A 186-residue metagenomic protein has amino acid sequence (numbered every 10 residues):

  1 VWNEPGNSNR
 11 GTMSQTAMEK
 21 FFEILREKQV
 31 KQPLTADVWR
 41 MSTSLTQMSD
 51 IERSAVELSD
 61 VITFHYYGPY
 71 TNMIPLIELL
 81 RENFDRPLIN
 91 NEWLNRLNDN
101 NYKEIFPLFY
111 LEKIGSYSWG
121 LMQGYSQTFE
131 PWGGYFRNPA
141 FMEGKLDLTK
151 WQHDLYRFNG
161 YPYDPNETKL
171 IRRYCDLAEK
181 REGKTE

Functional and structural regions predicted by a protein language model:
V1-T12: Active-site groove signature of glycoside hydrolases
Q15-E27, K31-L45, D50-E186: Substrate-binding clefts and catalytic carboxylate motifs of secreted carbohydrate-active enzymes
